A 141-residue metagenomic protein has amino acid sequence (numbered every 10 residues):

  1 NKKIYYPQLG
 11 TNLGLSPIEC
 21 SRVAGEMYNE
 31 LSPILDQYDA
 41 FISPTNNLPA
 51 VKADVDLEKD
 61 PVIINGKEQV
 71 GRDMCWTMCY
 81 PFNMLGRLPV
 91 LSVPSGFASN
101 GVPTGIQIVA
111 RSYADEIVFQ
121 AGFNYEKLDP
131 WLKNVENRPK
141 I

Functional and structural regions predicted by a protein language model:
N1-S32, L48-P49, A53-D54, P94-V102: Short helix-loop capping/hinge segments that flank enzyme active sites or metal/cofactor-binding pockets
E19, V51-W76: Short, surface-exposed loop/helix-turn segments at secondary-structure junctions that function as lids/hinges flanking
E30-P33, Q69-V93: Small-aliphatic-rich amphipathic alpha-helix that forms the alpha element of a beta-alpha
T45: Glycine-rich, N-terminal phosphate-binding loop of Rossmann-like dinucleotide-binding domains
V102-R111, V118-G122: Short, well-ordered beta-strand elements
V118-I141: Short, gly/Ser/Thr-rich active-site loops of penicillin-recognizing serine hydrolases
